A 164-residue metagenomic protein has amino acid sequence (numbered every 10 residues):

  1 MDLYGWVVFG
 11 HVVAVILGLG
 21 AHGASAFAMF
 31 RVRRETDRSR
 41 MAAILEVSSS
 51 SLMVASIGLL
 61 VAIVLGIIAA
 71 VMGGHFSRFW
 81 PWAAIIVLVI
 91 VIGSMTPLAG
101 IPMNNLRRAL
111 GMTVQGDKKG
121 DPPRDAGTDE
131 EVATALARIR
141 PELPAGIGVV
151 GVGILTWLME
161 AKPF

Functional and structural regions predicted by a protein language model:
M1-F164: Polytopic transmembrane helical bundles with strong interfacial aromatic enrichment
